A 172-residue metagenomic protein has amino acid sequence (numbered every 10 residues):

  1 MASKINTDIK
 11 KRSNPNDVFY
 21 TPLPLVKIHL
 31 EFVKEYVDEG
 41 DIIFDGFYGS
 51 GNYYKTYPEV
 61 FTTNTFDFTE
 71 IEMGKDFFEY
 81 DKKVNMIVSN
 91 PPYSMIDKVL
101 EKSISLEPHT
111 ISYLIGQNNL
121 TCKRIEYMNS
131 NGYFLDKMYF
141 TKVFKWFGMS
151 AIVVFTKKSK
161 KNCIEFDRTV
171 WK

Functional and structural regions predicted by a protein language model:
M1-K172: Class I S-adenosyl-L-methionine-dependent methyltransferase catalytic core
